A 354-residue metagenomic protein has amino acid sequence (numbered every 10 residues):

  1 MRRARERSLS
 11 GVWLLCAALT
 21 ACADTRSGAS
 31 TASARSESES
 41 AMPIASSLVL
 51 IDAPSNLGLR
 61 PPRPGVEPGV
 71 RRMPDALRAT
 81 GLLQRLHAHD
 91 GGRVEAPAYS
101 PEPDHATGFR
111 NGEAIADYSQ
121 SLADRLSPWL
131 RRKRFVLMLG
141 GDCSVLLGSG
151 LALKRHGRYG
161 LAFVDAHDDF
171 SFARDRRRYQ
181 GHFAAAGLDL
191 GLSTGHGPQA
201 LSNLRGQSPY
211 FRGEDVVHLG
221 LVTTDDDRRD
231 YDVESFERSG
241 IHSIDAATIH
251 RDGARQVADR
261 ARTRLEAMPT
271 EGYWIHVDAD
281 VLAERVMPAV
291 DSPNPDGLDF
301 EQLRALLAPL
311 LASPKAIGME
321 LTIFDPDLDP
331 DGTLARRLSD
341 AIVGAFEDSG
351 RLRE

Functional and structural regions predicted by a protein language model:
M1-V12: Bacterial N-terminal signal peptides that target proteins for export
R2-A4, R35-E37, G318: Intrinsically disordered, low-complexity regulatory regions of eukaryotic regulatory proteins
W13-L19: Hydrophobic helical h-region of N-terminal Sec-dependent signal peptides in bacterial secretory/periplasmic proteins
A29-M42: Post-signal peptide N-terminal segment of mature Sec-exported envelope proteins
A41-E354: Conserved alpha-helical scaffold segments that buttress catalytic/binding sites
